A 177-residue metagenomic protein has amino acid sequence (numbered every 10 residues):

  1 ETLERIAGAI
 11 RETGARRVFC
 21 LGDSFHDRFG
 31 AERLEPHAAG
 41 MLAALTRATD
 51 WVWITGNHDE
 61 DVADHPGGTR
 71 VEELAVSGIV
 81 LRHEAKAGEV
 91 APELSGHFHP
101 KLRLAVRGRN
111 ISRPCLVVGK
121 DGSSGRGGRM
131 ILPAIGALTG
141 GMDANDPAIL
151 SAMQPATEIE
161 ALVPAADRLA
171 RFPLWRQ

Functional and structural regions predicted by a protein language model:
E1-C20, H26-Q177: Extended recognition/assembly regions associated with phosphoester-bond processing machinery
